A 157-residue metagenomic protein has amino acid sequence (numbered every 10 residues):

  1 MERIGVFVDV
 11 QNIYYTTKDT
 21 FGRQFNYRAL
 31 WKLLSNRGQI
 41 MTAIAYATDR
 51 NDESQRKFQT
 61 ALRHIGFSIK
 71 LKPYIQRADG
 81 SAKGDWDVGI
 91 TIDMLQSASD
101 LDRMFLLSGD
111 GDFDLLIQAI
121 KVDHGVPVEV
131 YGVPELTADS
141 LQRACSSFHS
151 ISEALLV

Functional and structural regions predicted by a protein language model:
M1-W86, P127, T137: Domain-level signal for Mg2+-assisted phosphodiester chemistry and nucleotide/NA-binding surfaces in nucleic-acid
G5, R103-F105: Structural motif
T48, G109, V133-E135: Cofactor-binding loop segments of dinucleotide-utilizing enzymes, especially the Rossmann-like FAD- and NAD(P)+-binding
G66, L101, C145-S146: Short, well-ordered alpha-helix to beta-strand connector turns
I90-D100: Acidic, metal-associated active-site segment
F105-L107, E129: Short aromatic-hydrophobic micro-motifs that form the base-stacking/packing surface for donor nucleotide recognition
I117-V157: Acidic, PIN/NYN-like endoribonuclease modules and their adjacent C-terminal/linker elements
